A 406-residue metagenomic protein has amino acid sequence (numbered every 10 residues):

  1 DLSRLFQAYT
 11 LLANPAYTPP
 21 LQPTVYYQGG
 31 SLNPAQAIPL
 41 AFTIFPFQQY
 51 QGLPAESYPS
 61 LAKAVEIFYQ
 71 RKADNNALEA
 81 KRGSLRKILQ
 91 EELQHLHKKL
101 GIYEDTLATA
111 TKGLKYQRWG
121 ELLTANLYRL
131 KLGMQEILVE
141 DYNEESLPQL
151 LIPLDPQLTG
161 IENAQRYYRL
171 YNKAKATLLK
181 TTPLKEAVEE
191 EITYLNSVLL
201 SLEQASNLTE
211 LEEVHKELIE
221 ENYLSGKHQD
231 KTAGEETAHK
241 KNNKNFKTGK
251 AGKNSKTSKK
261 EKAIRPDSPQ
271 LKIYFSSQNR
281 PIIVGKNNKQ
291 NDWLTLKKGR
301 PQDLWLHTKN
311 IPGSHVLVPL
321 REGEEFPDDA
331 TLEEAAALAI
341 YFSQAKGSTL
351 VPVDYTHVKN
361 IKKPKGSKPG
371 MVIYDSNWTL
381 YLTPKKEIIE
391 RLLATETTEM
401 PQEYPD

Functional and structural regions predicted by a protein language model:
D1-H315, P319-D406: Extended, highly charged segments
